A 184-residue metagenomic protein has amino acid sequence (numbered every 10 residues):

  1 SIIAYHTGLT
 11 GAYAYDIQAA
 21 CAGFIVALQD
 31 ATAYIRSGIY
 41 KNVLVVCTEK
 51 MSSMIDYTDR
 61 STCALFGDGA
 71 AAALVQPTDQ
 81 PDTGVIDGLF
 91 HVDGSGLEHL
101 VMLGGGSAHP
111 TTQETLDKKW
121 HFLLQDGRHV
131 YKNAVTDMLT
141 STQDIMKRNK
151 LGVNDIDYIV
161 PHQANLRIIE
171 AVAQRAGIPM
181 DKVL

Functional and structural regions predicted by a protein language model:
S1-N42, Q174-L184: Conserved catalytic cysteine-centered active-site region of acyl-thioester-dependent Claisen-condensing enzymes
A19-A22, C47-S52, H91-D93: Acidic, glycine-rich active-site loops and adjacent beta-strand->loop/helix elements that engage anionic groups
Y34-A70: Flexible, glycine-rich active-site loops centered on histidine and acidic residues that chelate a metal or position
D59-K132, T136, T140: Condensing-enzyme catalytic core mediating Claisen C-C bond formation in acyl metabolism
T140-D157: Phosphate/pyrophosphate-binding loops at sites that engage ATP/ADP/AMP, CoA/4′-phosphopantetheine, polyphosphate
I156-R175: Glycine-rich phosphate-binding loops at beta-strand->alpha-helix junctions
